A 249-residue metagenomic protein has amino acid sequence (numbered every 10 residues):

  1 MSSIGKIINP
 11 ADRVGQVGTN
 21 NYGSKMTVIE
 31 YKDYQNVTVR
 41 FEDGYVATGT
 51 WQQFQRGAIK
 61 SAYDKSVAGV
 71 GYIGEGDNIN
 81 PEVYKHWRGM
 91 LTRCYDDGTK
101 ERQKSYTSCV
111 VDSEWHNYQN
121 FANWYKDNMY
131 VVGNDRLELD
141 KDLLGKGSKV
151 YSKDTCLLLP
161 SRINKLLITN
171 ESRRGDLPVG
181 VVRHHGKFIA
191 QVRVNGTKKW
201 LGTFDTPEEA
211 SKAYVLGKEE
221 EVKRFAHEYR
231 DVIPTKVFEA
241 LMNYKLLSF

Functional and structural regions predicted by a protein language model:
M1-T48, D64-R88, T92, S108-V111: Short helix-coil boundary/hinge micro-motifs
V28-I29, A47-F54, W200-D205: Short amphipathic beta-strand/extended segments with alternating polar/hydrophobic composition
V39, V70-D97, R102-K187, Q191-N195: Short, cationic Gly/His-enriched loop motifs
W51-Q52, R56-S66, I163, S172-R173 (+1 more regions): Extended, polar beta-sheet/loop recognition surfaces of beta-rich domains that mediate binding to diverse ligands
K141-L143, E219-R224: The canonical J-domain HPD catalytic loop and its flanking helix-turn segment that engages Hsp70 and stimulates ATP
R183, K187-D205, E221-A240: His/Cys-centered metal/cofactor-coordination and adjacent catalytic loops
D205-E221: A short, charged, amphipathic alpha-helix used as a generic interaction element across diverse proteins
